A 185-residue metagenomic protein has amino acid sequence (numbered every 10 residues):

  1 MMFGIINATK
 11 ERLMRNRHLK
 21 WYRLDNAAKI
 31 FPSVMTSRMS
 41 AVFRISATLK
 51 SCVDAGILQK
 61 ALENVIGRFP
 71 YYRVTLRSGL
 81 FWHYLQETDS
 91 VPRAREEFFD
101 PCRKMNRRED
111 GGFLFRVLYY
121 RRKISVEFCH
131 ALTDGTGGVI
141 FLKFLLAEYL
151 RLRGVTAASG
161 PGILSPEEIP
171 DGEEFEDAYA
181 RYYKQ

Functional and structural regions predicted by a protein language model:
M2-K184: Non-catalytic N-terminal regions of enzymes
